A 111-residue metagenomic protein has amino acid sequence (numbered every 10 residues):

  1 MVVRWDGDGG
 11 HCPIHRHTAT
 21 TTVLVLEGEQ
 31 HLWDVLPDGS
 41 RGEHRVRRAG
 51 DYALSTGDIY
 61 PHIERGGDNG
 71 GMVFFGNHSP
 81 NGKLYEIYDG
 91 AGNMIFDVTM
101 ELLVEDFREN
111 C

Functional and structural regions predicted by a protein language model:
M1-R16, G57-I59: Conserved short histidine dyad/triad with adjacent acidic residue
G10-C12, G28-D34, Y52: Short beta-strand segments in beta-sandwich/barrel cores
H17-D38: Glycine- and acidic-residue-biased ligand/ion/polar-headgroup-sensing regions
A19-T21, A49, G70-G71: Short, surface-exposed beta-edge/turn micro-motifs
W33-D34, R48, Y52, F74-F75 (+1 more regions): A beta-strand edge to alpha-helix "cap/lid" segment located at domain peripheries
L36-I59, I63-G66: Short acidic-glycine-tyrosine-enriched beta hairpin
R65-C111: Double-stranded beta-helix
